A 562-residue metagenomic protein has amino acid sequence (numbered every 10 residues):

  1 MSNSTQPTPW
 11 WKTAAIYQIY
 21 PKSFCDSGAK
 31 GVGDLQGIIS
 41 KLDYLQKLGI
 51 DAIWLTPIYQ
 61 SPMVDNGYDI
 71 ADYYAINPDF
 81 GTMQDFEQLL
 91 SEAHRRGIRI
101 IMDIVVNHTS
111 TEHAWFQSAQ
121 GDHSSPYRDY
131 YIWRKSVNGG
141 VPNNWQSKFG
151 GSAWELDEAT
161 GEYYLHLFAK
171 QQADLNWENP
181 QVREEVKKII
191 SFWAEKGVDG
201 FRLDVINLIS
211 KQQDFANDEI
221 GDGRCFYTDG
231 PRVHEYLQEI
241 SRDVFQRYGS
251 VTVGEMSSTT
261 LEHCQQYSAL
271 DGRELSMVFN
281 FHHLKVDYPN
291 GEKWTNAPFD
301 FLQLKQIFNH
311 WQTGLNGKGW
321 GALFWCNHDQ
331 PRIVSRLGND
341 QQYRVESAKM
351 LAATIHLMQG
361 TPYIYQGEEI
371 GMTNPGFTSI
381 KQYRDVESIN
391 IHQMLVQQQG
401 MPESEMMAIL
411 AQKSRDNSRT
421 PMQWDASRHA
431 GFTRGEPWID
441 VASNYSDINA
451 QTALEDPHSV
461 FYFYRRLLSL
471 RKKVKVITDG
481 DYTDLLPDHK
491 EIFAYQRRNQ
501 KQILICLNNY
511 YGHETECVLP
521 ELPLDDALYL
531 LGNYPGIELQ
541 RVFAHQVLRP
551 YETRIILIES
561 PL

Functional and structural regions predicted by a protein language model:
M1-Q60, E87, S91-A93, T361-I364 (+2 more regions): Carbohydrate-interacting/catalytic domains
S2-S191, E195, L208-E262, L270 (+1 more regions): Acidic/aromatic-lined carbohydrate-recognition and catalytic surfaces of CAZymes acting on diverse glycans
K41, E92, I189-K196, E239-D243 (+7 more regions): Generic, well-ordered alpha-helical scaffold segments in large soluble proteins
I53, F201-L203: Hydrophobic residues within beta-strands of alpha/beta enzymes
R99, D103, G200, V251 (+3 more regions): Hydrophobic "anchor" residues on beta-strands that sit immediately upstream of conserved functional sites
T111-N144, K148, L237, S241-P421 (+1 more regions): Conserved alpha/beta catalytic core and glycan-binding cleft of carbohydrate-active enzymes
N176-N179, Y227, I333-E346, A408 (+1 more regions): Active-site rim elements
E219-I220, V286-Y288, D329-R332, D440-I448: Short acidic (Asp/Glu) and glycine-rich catalytic loops that position anionic groups and cofactors
